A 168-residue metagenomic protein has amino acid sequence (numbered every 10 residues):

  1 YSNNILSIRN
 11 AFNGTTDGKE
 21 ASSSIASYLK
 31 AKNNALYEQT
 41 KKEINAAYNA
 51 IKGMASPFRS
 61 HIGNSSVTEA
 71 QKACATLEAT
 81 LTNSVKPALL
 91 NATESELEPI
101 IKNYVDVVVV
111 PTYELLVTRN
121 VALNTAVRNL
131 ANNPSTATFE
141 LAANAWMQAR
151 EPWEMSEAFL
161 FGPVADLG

Functional and structural regions predicted by a protein language model:
Y1-G168: Mature extracytoplasmic or organellar-lumen-exposed domains after removal of signal/transit peptides
